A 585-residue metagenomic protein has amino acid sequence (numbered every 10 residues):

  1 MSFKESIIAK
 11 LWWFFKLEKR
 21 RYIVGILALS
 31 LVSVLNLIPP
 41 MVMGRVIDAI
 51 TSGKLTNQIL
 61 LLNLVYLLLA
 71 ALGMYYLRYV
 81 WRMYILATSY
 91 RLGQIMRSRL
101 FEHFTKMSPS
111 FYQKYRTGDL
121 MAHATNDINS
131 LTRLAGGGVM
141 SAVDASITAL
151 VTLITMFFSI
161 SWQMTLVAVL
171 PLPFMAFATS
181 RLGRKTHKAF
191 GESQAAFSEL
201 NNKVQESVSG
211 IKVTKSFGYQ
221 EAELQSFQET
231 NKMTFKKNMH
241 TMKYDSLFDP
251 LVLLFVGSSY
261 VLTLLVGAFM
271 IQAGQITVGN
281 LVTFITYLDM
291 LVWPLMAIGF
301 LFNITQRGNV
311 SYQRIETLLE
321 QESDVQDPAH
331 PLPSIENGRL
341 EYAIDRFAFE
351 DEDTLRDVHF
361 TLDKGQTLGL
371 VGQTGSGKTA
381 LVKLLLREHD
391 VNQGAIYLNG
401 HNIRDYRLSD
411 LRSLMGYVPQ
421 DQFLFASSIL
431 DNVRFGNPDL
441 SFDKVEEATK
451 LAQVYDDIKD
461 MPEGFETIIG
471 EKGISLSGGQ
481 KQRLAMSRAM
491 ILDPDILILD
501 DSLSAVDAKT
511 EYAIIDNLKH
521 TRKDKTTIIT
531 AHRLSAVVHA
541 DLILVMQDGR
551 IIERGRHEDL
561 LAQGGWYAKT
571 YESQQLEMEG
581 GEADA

Functional and structural regions predicted by a protein language model:
M1-N36, T51-N63, W81-I85, S89 (+9 more regions): Membrane-integrated ABC transporters
S2, Y90, S98-A122, N126-I128 (+6 more regions): Short intracellular "coupling" helices and adjacent cytoplasmic loop segments at the cytosolic face of multi-pass
W13-K19, P109-S110, N126-A135, V139 (+9 more regions): An intracellular "coupling" helix at the cytosolic face of ABC transporter transmembrane type-1 domains
Y22-L77, F158-Q163, V278: Transmembrane helix-loop-helix hairpins at lipid-water interfaces of multipass membrane proteins, especially the type-1
L27, I38, T125-L170, L251 (+2 more regions): Hydrophobic alpha-helical transmembrane segments of ABC transporter permease domains
Y66-R78, L172-T179, D245-V261, V278-N303: Hydrophobic alpha-helical segments in the permease module
A196, Y219, K243, M290-L318: Cytosolic ends of transmembrane helices, especially the final helix of ABC transmembrane type-1 domains
P333-A585: ABC-type nucleotide-binding domain
